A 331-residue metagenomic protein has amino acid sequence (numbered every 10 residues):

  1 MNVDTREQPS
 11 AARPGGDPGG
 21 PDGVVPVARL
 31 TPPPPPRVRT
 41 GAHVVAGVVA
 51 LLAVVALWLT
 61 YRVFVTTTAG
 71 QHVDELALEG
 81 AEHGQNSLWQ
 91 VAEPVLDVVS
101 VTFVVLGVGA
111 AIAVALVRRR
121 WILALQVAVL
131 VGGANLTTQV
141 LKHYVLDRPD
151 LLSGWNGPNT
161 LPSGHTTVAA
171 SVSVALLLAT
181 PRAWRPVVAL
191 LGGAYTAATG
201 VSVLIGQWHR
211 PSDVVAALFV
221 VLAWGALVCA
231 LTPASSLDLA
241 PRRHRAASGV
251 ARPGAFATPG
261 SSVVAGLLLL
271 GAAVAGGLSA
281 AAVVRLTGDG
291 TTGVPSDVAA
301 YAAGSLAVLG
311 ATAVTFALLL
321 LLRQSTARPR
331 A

Functional and structural regions predicted by a protein language model:
N2-F103, K142-S153, S296-L306, T315-A331: N-terminal transmembrane-helix/juxtamembrane module of multi-pass inner/ER membrane proteins
H43-V49, A113-G133: Interfacial segments of alpha-helical transmembrane regions
V54-T66, T137-L146, S202-V203, A272-R285: C-terminal TM-helix exit segments that contain a strictly Trp-centered aromatic cap at the helix terminus
Y61, A113, T138-K142, L146 (+3 more regions): Membrane-water interface at transmembrane helix exits
L96-R119: Hydrophobic alpha-helical transmembrane segments
I122-G154: Hydrophobic alpha-helical transmembrane segments of integral membrane proteins
N135-Q139, H143, V221-A230, G276-A281 (+1 more regions): Transmembrane alpha-helical segments of multi-pass membrane transport proteins and ion-pumping complexes
S153-G293, A299-A302: Membrane-embedded catalytic cores of phosphoryl/pyrophosphoryl-handling enzymes
